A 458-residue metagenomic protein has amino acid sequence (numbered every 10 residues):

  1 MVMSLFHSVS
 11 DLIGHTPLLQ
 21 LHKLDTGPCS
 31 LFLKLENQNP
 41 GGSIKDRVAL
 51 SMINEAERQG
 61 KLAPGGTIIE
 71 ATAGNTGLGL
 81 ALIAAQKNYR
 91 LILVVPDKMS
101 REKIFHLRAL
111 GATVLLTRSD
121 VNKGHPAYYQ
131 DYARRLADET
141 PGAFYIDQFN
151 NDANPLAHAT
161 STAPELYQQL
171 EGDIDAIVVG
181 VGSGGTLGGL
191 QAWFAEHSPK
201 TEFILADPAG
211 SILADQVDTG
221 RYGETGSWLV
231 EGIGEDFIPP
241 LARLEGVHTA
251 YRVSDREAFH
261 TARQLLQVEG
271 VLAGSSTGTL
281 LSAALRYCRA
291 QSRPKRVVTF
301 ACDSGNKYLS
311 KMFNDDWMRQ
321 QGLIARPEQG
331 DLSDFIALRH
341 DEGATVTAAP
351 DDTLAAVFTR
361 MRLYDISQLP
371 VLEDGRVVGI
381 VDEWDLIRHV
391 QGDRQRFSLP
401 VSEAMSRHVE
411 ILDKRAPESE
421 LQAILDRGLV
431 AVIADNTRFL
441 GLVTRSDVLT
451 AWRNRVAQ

Functional and structural regions predicted by a protein language model:
M1-F335: PLP-dependent amino-acid enzyme catalytic core
K98-R101, A344-T345, L354: Short glycine/proline-centered loop/turn elements that form peptide/ligand docking sites
G246, G330-T345, D352, F397-V409: Bateman (tandem CBS) regulatory domains
V346-D365, L372-E373, V390, E410-L429 (+2 more regions): The conserved cystathionine-beta-synthase
V377-I380, E418, F439-L442: Glycine-rich acetyl-CoA-binding "A-motif" of GNAT/NAT acetyltransferases
